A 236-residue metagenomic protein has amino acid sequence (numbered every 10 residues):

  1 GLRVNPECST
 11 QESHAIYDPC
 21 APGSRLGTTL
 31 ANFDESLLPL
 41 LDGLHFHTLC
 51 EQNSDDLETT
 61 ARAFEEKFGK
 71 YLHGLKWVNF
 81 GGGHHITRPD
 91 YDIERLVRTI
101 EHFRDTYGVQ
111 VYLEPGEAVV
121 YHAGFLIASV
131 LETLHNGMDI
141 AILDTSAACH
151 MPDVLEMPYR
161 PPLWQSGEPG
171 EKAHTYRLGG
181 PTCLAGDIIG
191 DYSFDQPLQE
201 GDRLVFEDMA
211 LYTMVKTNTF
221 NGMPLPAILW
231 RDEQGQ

Functional and structural regions predicted by a protein language model:
G1, N79, V111-L113: A structural signal for short, well-ordered beta-strand segments and their strand-loop junctions that often border
G1-W77, P89-Y91, T99-H102, T106: Active-site-proximal beta-alpha core segment in soluble small-molecule metabolic enzymes
V4-P6, G82, A147: Short, small-residue-rich loop/turn micro-motifs
H45-T48, L75-G81, G180-T182, G186 (+1 more regions): Glycine-rich anion-binding loop/nest that anchors nucleotide
T48-L49, V78-T87, P115-E117: Glycine-rich beta-strand-to-loop/alpha-helix junction loops that act as flexible
T99, Q110-Q236: Charged (often Lys/Glu-rich) extended helix/loop segments that serve as interaction or gating elements
